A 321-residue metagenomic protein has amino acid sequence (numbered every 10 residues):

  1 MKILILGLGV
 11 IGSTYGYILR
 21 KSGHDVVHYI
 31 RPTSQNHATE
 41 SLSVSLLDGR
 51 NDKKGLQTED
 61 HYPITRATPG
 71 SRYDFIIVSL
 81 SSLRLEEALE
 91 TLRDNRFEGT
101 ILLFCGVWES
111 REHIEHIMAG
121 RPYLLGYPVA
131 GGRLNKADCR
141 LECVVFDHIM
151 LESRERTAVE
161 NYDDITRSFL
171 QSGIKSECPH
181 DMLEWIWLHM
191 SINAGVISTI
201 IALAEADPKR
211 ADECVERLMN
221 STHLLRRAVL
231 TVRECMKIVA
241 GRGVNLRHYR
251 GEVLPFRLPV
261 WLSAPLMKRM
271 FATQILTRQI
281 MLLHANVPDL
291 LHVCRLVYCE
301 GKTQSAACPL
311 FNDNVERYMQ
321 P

Functional and structural regions predicted by a protein language model:
M1-K2, T100, K175: Residues that mark the start of a beta-strand
M1-K54: NAD(P)+-binding Rossmann beta1-loop-alpha1 motif at the extreme N-terminus of oxidoreductases
S34-T39, E109-H113, N161: Short, charged/polar "capping" segments at the starts of alpha-helices and the immediately preceding loops
G55-R140: Rossmann-like NAD(P)(H) cofactor-binding subdomain of soluble oxidoreductases
I114-S191, G195: Rossmann-fold dinucleotide-binding core
R140-E152, L203-E216, T273-H284: Helix-loop-beta segment of a Rossmann-like dinucleotide-binding subdomain
L183-C214, H223-M236: Active-site-proximal catalytic alpha-helix in oxidoreductases
R233-P321: NAD(P)-dependent Rossmann-like dehydrogenase/reductase catalytic/cofactor-binding core
